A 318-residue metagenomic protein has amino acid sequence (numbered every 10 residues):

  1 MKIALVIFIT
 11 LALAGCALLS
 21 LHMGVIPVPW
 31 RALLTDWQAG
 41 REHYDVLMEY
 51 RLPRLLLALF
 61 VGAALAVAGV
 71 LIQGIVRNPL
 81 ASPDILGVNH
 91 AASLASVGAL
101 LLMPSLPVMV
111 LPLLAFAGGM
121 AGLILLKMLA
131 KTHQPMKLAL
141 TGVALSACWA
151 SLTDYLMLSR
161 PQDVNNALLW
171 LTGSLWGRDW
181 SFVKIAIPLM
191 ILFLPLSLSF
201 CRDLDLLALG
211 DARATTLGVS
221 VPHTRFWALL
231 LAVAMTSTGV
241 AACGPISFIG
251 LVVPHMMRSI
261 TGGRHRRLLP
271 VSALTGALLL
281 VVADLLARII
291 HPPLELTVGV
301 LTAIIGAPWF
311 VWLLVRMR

Functional and structural regions predicted by a protein language model:
M1-R318: Alpha-helical transmembrane segments in inner-membrane proteins
